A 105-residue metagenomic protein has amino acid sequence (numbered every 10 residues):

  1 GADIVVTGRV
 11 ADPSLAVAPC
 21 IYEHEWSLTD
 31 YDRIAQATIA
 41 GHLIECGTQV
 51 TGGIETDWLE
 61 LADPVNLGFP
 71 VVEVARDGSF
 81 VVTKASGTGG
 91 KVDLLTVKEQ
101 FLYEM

Functional and structural regions predicted by a protein language model:
G1-T7: An acidic, phosphate/nucleotide-engaging active-site surface
T7-G8, A75: Generic beta-strand/beta-sheet core signal
G8, P13, G41: Flexible, active-site-adjacent loop/turn segments at secondary-structure boundaries
A11-W26: Short Gly/Thr/Asp-enriched flexible loops that form oxyanion-binding sites at enzyme active sites
T29: A short glycine/serine-rich beta->alpha loop
D32-M105: A conserved active-site cap/scaffold subdomain adjacent to cofactor or substrate pockets
